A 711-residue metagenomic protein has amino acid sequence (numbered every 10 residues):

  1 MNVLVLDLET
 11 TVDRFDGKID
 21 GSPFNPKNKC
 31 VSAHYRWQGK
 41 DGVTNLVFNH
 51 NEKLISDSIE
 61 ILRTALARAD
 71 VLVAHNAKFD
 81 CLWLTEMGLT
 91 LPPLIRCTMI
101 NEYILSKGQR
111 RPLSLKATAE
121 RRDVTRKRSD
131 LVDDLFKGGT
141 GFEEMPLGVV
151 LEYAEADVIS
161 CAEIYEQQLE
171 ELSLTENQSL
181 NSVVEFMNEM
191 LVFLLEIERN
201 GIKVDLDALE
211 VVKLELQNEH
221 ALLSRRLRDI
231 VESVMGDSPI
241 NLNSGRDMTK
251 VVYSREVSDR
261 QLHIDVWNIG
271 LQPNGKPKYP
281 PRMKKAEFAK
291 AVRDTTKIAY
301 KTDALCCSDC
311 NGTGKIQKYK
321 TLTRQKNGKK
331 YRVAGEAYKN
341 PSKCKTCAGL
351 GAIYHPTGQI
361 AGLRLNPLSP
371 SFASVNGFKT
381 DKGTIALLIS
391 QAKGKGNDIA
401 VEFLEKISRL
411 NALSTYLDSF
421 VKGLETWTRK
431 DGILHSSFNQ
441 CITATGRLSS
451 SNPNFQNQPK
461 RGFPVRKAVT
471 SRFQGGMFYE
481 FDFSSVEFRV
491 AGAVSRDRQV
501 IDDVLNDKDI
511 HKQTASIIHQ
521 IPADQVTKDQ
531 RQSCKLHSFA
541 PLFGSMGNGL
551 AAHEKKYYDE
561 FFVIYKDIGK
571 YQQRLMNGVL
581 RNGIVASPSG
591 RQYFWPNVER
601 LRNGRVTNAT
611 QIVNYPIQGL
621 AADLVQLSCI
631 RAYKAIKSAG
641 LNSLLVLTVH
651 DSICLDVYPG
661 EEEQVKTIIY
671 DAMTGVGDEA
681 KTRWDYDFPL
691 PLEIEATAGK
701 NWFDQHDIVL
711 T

Functional and structural regions predicted by a protein language model:
M1-D16, K27, S32, R126 (+9 more regions): Conserved "right-hand" nucleotidyltransferase catalytic core of DNA-directed polymerases
V5-L6, A74-H75, R96-M99, R472-V486 (+2 more regions): Conserved catalytic palm subdomain of right-hand nucleotidyl-transferase polymerases, strongest for RNA-directed enzymes
N28-V31, Y35-A65, A69-L174, L271-Q272 (+3 more regions): Active-site-proximal helix-loop-helix substrate-binding element of RNase H-like nuclease domains
K78-L89, E102-S106, T249-E256, S484-R498 (+1 more regions): Short active-site loop/helix that positions an aromatic residue
R199, T302, C306-K318, Q325 (+9 more regions): Conserved catalytic core of nucleic-acid polymerases
S437-A523: Function-dense linear segments that define catalytic or interfacial modules in macromolecule-processing proteins
G660-T667: Short, conserved charged micro-motifs
D671-R683: A common structural junction motif
